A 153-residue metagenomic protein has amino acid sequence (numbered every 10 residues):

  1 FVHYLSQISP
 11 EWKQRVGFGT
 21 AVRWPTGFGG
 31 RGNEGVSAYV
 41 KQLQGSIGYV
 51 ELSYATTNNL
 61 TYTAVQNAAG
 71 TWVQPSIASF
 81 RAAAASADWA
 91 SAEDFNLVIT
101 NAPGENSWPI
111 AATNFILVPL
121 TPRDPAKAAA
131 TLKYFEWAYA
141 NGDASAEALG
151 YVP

Functional and structural regions predicted by a protein language model:
F1-Q14: Bilobed "Venus flytrap"/periplasmic-binding protein-like clamshell domains and structurally analogous long
F1-V2, P125-A126, S145: Short, solvent-exposed loop/turn elements at domain surfaces
S9, N141-G142: Residue-level recognition of alpha-helix termini/interfacial anchor residues
Q14-N141, Y151-P153: Flexible, solvent-exposed loop/hinge segments that line or gate ligand/substrate-binding clefts
A146-G150: A short acidic/glycine-rich loop-to-helix N-cap element
